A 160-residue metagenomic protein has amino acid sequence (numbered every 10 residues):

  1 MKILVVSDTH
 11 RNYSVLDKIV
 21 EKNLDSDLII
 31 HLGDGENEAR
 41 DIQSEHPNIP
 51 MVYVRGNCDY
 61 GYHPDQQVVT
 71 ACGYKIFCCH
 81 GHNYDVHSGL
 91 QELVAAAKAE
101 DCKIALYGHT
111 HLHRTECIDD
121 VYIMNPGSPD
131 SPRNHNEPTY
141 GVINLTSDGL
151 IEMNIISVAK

Functional and structural regions predicted by a protein language model:
K2-C72: Core catalytic region of metal-dependent phosphoesterases/phosphodiesterases, especially metallo-beta-lactamase-like
K2-D8, K75-H82, Y122-G127, N154: Active-site-proximal beta-strand elements of phosphoester/diester hydrolases
I3, K98-C102, M124-K160: Binuclear metal-dependent phosphoesterase catalytic core
H10-S14, E36-R40, C58-H63, Y84-G89 (+2 more regions): Active-site environment of divalent metal-dependent phosphoester hydrolases
K18, L28, L32, N37 (+3 more regions): Acidic, metal/ion-coordinating pockets
S26, C102-K103: Proline-aspartate-enriched helix->loop->beta-strand connector
Y60-E100, S131-N134: Active-site-proximal segments of metal-dependent phosphoesterases and phosphodiesterases across multiple
V69-C72, C117-D119, L145: Active-site beta-strand termini and strand-to-loop segments that position acidic
